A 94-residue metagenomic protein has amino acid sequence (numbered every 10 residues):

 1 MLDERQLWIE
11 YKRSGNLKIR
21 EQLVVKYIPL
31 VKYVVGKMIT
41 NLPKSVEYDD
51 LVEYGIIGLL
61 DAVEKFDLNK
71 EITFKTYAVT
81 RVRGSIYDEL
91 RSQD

Functional and structural regions predicted by a protein language model:
M1-D94: Alpha-helical promoter-recognition and RNA polymerase-docking modules of transcription initiation factors, dominated by
